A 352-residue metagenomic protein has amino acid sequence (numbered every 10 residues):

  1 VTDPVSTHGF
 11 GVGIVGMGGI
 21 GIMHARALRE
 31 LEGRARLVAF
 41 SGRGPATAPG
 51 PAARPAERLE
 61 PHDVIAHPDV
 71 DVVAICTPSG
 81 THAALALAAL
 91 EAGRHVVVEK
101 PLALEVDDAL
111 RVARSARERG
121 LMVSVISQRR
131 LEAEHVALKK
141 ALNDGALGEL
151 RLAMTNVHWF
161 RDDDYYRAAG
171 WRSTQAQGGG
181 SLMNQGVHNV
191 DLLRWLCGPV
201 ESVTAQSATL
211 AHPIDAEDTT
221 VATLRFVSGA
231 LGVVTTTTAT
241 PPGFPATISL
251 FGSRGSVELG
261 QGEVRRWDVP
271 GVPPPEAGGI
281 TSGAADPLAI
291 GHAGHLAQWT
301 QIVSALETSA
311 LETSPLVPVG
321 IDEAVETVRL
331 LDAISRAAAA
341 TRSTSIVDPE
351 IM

Functional and structural regions predicted by a protein language model:
V1-A53: N-terminal Rossmann-like dinucleotide-binding module
V1-V5, V72-A74, L121, V227 (+1 more regions): C-terminal helix-rich "cap/oligomerization" subdomain common to oxidoreductases
H24, A53-S115: Beta-loop-alpha module in the N-terminal Rossmann-like domain of NAD(P)-dependent dehydrogenases, especially those
A92-R94, R119-L121, A230-L231: A short helix->loop->beta-strand "cap" motif at the edges of active sites that frequently abuts
V98, V123-V125, V234, L259: Hydrophobic residues in well-ordered beta-strands that form the structural core
R111-R129, E149-T155: Rossmann-fold dehydrogenase core element
R129-P213, T341: Predominantly a Rossmann-like dinucleotide-binding segment in NAD(P)-dependent oxidoreductases
V190-E263, L296-T313, I351-M352: Contiguous beta-strand/loop segments that form the cofactor/metal-binding neighborhood of enzyme cores
